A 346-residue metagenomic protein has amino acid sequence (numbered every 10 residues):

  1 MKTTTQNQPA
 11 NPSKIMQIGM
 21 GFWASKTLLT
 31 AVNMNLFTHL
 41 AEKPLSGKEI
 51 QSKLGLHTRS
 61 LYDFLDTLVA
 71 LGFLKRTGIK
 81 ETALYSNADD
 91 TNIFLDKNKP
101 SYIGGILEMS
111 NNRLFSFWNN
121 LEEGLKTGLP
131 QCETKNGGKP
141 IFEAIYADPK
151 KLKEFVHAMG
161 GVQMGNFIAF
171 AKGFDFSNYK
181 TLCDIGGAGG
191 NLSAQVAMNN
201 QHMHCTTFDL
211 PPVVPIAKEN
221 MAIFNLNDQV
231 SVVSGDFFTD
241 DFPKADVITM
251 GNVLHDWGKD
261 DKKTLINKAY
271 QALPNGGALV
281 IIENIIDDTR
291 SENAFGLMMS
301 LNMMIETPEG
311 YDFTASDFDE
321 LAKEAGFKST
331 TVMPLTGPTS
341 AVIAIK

Functional and structural regions predicted by a protein language model:
K2-K75, D90, F176-S177, T181-K346: Alpha-helical subdomain
K2-M34, T38-L45, S52-G55, R59-K180: Conserved Class I S-adenosyl-L-methionine-dependent methyltransferase catalytic core
